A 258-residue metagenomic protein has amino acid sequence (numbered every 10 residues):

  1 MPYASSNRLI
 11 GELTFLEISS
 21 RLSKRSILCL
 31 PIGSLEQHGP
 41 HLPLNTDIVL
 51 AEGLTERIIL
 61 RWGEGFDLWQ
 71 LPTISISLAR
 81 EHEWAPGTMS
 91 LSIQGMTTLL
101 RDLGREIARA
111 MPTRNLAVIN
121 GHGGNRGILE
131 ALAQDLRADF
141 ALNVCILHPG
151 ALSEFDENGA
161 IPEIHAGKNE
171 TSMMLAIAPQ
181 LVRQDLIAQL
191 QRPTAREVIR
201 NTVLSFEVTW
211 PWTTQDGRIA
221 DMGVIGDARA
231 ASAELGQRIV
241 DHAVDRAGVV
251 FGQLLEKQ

Functional and structural regions predicted by a protein language model:
M1-N115, G123-Q258: Extended, histidine- and acidic-residue-enriched regions that form the cofactor-binding/catalytic faces
